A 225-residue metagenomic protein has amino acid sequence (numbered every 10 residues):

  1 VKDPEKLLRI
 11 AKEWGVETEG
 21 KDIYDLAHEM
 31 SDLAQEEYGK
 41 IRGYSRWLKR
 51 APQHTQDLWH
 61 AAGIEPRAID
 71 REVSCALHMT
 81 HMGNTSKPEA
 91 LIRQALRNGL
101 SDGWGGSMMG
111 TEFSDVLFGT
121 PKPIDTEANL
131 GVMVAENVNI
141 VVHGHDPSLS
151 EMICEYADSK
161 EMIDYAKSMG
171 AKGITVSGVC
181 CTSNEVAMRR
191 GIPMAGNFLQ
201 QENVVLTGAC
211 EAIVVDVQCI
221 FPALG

Functional and structural regions predicted by a protein language model:
V1-G225: Metallocofactor- and cofactor-centric catalytic cores in central/energy metabolism, strongly enriched
